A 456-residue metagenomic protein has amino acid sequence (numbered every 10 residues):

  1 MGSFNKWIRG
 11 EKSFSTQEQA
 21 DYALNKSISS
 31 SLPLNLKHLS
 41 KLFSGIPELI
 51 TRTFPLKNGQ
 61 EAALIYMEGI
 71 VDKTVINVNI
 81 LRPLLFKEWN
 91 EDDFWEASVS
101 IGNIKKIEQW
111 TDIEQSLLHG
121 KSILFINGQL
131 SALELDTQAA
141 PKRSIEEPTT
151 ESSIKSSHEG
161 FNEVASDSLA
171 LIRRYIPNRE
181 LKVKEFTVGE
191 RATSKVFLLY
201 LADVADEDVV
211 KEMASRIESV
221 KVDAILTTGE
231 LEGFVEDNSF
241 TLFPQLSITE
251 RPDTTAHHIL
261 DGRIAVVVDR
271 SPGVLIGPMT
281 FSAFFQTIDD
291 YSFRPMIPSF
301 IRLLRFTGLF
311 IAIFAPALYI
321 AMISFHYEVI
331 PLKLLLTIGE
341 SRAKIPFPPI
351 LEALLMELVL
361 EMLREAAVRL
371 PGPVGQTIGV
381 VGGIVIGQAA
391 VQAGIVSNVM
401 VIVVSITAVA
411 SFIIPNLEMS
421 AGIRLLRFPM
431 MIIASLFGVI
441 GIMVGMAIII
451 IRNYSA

Functional and structural regions predicted by a protein language model:
M1-F314, L332, N453-A456: Membrane-embedded alpha-helical signal segments
K184, T228-D237, D269-L275, F325 (+3 more regions): Short, highly charged low-complexity linear segments
P295, S299, H326, I330 (+1 more regions): Short, contiguous, pocket-lining structural segments that sit at or immediately flank catalytic/ligand-binding sites
L309-V329: Hydrophobic alpha-helical segments embedded in or immediately adjacent to the lipid bilayer of multipass inner-membrane
L318-A321, P331-A456: Generic detector of multi-pass transmembrane helix bundles and their immediately adjacent loops in polytopic membrane
